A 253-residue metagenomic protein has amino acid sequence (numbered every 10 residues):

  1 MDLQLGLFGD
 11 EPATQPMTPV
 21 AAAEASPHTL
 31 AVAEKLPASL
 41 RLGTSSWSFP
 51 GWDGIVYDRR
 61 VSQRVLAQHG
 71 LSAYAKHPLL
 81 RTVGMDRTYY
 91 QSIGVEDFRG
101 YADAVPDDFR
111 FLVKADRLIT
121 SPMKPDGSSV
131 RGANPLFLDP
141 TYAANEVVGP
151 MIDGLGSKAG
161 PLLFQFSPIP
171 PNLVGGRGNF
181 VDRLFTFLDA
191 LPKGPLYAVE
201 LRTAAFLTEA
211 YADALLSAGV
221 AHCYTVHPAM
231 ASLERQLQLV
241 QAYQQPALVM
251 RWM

Functional and structural regions predicted by a protein language model:
M1-M253: Residues lining hydrophobic/aromatic ligand-binding pockets adjacent to catalytic sites
